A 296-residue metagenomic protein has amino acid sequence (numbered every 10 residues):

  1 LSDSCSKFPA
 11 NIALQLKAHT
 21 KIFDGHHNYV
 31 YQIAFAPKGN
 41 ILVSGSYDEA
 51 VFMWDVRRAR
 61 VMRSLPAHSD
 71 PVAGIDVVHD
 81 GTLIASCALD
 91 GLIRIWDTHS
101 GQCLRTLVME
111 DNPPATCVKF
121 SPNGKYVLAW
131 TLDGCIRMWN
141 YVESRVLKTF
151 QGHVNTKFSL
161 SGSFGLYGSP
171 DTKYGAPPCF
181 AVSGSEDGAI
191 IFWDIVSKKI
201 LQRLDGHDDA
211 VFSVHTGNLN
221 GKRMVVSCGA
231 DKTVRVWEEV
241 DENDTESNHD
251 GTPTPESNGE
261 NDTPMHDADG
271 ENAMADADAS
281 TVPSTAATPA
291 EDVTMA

Functional and structural regions predicted by a protein language model:
S2, P9-L14, I33, V51-D55 (+4 more regions): WD40-repeat beta-propellers
S2-S6, K38, S44-D48, S86-D90 (+3 more regions): Conserved strand-to-loop turn within each blade of WD40 beta-propeller repeats
A18-K21, R60-R63, L104-T106, L147-K148 (+2 more regions): A structural motif specific to WD40 beta-propellers
H19, Y29, K38, V61 (+10 more regions): WD40/WD-repeat beta-propeller blade-loop signature
K21-L107: Solenoidal tandem-repeat scaffolds enriched in leucines and small polar residues
F23-V30, P66-V72, V108-A115, Q151-S159 (+2 more regions): WD40/WD-repeat beta-propeller blade N-cap
A34-N40, D76-T82, K119-K125, S163-P178 (+1 more regions): Loop/turn segments within WD40 beta-propeller blades
K148-I191, I195-A296: Terminal intrinsically disordered, low-complexity extensions flanking WD-repeat/beta-propeller proteins
